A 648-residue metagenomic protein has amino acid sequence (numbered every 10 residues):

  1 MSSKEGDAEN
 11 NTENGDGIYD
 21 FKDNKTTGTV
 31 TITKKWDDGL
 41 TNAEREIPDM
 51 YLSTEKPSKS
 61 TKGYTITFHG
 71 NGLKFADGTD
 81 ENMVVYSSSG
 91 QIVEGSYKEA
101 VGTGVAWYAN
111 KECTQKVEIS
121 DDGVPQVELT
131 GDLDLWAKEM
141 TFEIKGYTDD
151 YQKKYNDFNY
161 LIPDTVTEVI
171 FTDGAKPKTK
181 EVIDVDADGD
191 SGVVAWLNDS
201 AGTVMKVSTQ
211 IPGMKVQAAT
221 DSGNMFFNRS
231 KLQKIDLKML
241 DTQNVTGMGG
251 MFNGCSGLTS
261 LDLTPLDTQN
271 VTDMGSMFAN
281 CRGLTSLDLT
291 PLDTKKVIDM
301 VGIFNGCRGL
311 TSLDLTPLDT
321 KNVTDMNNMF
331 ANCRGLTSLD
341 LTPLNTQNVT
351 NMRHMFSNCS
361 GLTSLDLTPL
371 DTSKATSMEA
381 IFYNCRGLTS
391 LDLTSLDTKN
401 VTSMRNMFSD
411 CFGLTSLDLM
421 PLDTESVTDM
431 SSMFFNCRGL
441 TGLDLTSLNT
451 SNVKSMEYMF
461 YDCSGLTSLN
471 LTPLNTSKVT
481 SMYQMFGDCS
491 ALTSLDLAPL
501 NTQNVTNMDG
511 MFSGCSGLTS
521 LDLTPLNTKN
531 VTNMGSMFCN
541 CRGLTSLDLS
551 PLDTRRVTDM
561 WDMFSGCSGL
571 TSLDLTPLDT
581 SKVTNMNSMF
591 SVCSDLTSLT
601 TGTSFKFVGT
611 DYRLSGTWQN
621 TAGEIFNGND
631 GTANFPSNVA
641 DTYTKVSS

Functional and structural regions predicted by a protein language model:
M1-S2, G616: A surface/secretory-pathway sequence property marking extracellular, secreted, or lumenal proteins enriched
S3-A8, E13-M140: Secondary-structure capping and domain/repeat boundary segments
K138-S648: Negatively charged
